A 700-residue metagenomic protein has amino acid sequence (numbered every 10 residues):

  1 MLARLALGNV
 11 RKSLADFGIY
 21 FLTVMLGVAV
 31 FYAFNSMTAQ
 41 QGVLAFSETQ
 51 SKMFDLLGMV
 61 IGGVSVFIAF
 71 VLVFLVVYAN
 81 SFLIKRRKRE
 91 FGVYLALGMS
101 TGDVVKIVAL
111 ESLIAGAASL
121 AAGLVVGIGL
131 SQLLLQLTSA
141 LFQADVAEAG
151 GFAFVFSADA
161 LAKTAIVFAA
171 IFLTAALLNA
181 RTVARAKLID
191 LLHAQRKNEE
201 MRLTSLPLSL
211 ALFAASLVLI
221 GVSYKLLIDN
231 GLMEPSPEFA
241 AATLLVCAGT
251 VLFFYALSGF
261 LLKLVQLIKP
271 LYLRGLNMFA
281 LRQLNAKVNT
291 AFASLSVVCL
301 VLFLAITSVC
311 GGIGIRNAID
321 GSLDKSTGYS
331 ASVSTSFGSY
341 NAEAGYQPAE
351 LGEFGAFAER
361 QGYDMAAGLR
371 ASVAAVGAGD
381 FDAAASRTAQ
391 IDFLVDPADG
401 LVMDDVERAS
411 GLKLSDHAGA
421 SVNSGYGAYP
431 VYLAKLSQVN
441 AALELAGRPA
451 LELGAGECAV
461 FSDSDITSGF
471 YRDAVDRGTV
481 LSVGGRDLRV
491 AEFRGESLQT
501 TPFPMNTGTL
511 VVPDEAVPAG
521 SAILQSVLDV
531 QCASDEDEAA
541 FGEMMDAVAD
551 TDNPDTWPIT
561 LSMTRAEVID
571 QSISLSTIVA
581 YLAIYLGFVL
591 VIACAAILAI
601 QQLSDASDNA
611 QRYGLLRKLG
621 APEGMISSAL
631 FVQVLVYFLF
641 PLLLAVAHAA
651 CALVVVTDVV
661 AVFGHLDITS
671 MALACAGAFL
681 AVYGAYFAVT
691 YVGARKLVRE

Functional and structural regions predicted by a protein language model:
M1-V28, E199-A214, Y255-L302, D608 (+1 more regions): N-terminal Sec/SRP start-transfer signal
R11, A15-F21, A33-F67, F82-K85 (+6 more regions): Peri-transmembrane interface segments
L14-Y20, V108-V126, A165, A169 (+3 more regions): Selective transmembrane-helix segments that form parts of the transport pathway or gating/packing helices in multipass
A29-V43, Y78-F82, A115-D145, A160-R185 (+5 more regions): Small-residue-rich transmembrane alpha-helices
G63-V77, I592-A595: Long, hydrophobic alpha-helical segments
V76-G92, R185, L276-N277, Q601-L615: Transmembrane helix boundary and interhelical loop/hinge segments in multi-pass membrane proteins
D324, G328-I592: Basic-flanked hydrophobic alpha-helices used for secretion and membrane insertion
